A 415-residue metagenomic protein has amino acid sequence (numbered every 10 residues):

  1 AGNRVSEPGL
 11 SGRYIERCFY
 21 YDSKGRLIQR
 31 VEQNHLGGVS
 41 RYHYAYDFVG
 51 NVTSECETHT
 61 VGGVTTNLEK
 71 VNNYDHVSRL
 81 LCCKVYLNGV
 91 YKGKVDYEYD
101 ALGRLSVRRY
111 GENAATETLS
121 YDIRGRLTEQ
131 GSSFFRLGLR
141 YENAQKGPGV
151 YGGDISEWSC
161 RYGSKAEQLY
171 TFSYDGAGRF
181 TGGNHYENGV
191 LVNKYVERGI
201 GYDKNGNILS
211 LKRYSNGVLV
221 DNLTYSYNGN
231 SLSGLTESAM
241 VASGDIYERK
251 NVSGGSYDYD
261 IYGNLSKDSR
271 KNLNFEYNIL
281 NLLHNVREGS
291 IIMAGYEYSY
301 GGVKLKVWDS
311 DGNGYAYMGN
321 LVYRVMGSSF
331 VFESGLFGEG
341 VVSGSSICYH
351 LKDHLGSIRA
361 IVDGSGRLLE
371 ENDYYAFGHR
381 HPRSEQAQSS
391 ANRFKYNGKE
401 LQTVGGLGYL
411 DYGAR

Functional and structural regions predicted by a protein language model:
A1-P8, Y14-E16, G63-T65, T116-L119 (+4 more regions): Buried hydrophobic residues that stabilize the cores of well-folded domains
G2-S11, F19, S23, Q29-L36 (+19 more regions): Beta-turn initiation residues at beta-strand->coil junctions
F19, Y44, N72, Y97 (+14 more regions): A residue-level detector for well-ordered beta-strand positions
S23, V49, V77, L235 (+2 more regions): Glycine-rich, acidic and aromatic/proline-enriched surface loops and short helix-turn segments that act as binding
R26, N51, R79, R104 (+8 more regions): Generic structural signal for coil-to-beta-strand starts
A115-S133, G201-S233, Y317-V325: Structured, non-catalytic alpha/beta "coupling" segments that mediate domain-domain communication and provide generic
G131-V150, S159-R161, Y214-Y259: Extracellular/periplasmic ectodomains of large secreted or surface enzymes and adhesion receptors
L137, Y141-N143, G344-G413: A motif-centric feature for acidic-aromatic and gly/ser/thr-rich catalytic loops and repeats
